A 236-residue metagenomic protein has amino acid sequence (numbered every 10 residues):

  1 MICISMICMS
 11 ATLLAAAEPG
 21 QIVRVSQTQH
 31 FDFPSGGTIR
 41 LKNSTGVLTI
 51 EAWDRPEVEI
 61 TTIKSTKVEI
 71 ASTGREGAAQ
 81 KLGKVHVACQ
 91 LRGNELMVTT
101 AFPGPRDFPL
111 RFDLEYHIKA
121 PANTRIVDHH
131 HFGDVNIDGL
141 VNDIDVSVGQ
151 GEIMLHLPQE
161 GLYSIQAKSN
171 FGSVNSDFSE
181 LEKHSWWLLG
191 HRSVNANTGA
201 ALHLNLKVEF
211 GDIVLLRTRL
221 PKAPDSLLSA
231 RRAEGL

Functional and structural regions predicted by a protein language model:
M1-T12: Bacterial N-terminal signal peptides
I4, D32-P34, G133, G211: Compositionally biased, low-structure terminal segments
I4-S5, D145, V214: Intrinsic disorder/low-complexity detector
I4-S5, P34, G139, L155 (+1 more regions): Generic detector of short alpha-helix boundary/capping microenvironments and adjacent low-complexity segments
L14-K42, V47-N123, D145, P158-K207 (+1 more regions): Acidic (Asp/Glu) and glycine-rich low-complexity loops/linkers that are typically intrinsically disordered
L48-T49, N136, M154, V214: Short hydrophobic/aromatic residue motifs in ordered secondary structure
S65, G133, G151, N170-G172 (+1 more regions): Hydrophobic lipid-interacting interfaces of membrane-associated proteins
P121-T124, H129-F132, N136-Q150, H156-L162: Extended beta-solenoid/beta-helix repeat architectures
